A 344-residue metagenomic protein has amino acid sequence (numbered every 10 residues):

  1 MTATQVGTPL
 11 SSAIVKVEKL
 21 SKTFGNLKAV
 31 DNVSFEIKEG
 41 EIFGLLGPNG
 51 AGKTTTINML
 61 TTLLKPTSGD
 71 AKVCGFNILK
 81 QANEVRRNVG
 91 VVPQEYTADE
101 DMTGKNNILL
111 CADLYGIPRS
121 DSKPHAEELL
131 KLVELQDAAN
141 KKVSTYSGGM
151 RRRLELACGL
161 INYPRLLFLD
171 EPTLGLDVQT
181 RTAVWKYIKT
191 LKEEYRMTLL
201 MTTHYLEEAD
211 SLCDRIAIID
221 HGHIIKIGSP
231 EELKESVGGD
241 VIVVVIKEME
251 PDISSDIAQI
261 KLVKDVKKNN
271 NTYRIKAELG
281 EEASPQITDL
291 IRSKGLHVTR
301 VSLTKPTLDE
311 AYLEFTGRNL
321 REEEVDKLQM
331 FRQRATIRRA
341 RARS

Functional and structural regions predicted by a protein language model:
M1-S21, R318-S344: ABC-family P-loop ATPase nucleotide-binding domain
S12-V15, K22-D220, I224-K226: ABC transporter nucleotide-binding domains
K186-E278: ABC transporter nucleotide-binding domain
V266-K267, H297-T304: Conserved short beta-strand edge segments in small beta-sheet-based binding/regulatory domains
N271-E278, S302-E314: Short proline/glycine- and acidic-rich turn/helix-capping motifs at secondary-structure junctions
G280-P285, R321-E322: Short, charged/polar, Gly/Pro-enriched secondary-structure boundary elements
